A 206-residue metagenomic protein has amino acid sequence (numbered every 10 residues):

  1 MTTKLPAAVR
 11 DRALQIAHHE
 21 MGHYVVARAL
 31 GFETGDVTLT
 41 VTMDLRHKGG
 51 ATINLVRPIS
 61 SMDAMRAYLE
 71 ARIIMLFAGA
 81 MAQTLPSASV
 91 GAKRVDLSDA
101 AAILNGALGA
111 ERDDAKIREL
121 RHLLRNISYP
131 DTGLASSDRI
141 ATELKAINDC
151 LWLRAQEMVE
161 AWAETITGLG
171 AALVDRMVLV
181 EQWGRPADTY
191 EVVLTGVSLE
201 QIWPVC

Functional and structural regions predicted by a protein language model:
T2-C206: Soluble catalytic regions of large protease machineries
